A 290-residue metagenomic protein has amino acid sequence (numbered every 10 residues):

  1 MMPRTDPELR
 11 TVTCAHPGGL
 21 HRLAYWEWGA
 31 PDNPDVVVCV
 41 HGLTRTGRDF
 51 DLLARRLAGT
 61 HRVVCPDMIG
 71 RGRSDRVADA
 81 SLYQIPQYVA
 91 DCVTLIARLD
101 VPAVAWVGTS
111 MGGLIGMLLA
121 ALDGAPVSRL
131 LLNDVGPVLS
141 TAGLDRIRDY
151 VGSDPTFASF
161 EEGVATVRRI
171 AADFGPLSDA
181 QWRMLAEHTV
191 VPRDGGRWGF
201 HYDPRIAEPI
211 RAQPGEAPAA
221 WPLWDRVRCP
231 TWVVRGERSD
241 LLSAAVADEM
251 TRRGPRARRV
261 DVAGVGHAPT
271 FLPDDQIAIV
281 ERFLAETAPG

Functional and structural regions predicted by a protein language model:
M1-V37, G59-H61, V101-P102, D275 (+1 more regions): Alpha/beta-hydrolase fold catalytic core
G19, W26, L52-R55, C65-V107: Active-site loop/oxyanion-hole signature of alpha/beta-hydrolase fold enzymes
V38-G42, R235: The conserved beta1-alpha1 loop
G42-L52, V63: Serine-hydrolase catalytic-loop signature spanning alpha/beta hydrolases and amidase-signature enzymes
P102-T141: Conserved hydrolase catalytic core segment
A158-P214: Conserved alpha/beta-hydrolase catalytic His-Asp/Glu region
V191-R252: Conserved serine/cysteine hydrolase catalytic core
V265-D274: Catalytic histidine-centered segment of alpha/beta-hydrolase-like enzymes
